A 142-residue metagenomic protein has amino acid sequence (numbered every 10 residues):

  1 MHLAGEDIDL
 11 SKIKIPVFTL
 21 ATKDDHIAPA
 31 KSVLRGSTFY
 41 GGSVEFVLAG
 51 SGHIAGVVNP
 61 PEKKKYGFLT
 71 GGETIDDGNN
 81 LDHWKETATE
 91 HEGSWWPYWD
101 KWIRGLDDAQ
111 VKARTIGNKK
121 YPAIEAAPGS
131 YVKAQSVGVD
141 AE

Functional and structural regions predicted by a protein language model:
M1-D9: Active-site nucleophile elbow and catalytic-triad environment of alpha/beta-hydrolase enzymes
H2-L3, T19, G78, D82: A near-ubiquitous, low-amplitude feature marking generic local secondary-structure context
D9-K14, D77-N79: Generic detector of short, locally flexible boundary/turn motifs and exposed helical patches
L10-I13, H26-P29, E92: Active-site-proximal structural scaffolding
K12-V17, F39-S43: Short, proline-enriched alpha-helix->beta-strand connector loops that line the catalytic pocket of alpha/beta-hydrolase
T19-A21, D25: Short beta-strand/loop motif that positions the catalytic acidic residue of the alpha/beta-hydrolase fold
P29-F39, G50: Short alpha-helix in the alpha/beta-hydrolase fold that links the catalytic acid
E45-E142: Catalytic active-site module of serine/aspartate enzymes centered on a nucleophile-bearing elbow/loop
